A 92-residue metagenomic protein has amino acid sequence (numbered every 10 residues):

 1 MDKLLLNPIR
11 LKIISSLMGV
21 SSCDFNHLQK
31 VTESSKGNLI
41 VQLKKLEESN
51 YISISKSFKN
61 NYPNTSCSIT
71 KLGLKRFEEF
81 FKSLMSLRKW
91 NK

Functional and structural regions predicted by a protein language model:
M1-N38, S57-K59, S66: N-terminal helix-turn-helix DNA-binding core of bacterial DNA-binding proteins
K12, S16, K71-K92: Amphipathic alpha-helical dimerization/coiled-coil segments that flank or bridge DNA-binding/regulatory modules
Q42: Residues within the DNA-recognition helix of helix-turn-helix
S49-P63: Beta-hairpin "wing" of winged helix-turn-helix
N64, S68-K71: Short coil/turn segments at secondary-structure boundaries
